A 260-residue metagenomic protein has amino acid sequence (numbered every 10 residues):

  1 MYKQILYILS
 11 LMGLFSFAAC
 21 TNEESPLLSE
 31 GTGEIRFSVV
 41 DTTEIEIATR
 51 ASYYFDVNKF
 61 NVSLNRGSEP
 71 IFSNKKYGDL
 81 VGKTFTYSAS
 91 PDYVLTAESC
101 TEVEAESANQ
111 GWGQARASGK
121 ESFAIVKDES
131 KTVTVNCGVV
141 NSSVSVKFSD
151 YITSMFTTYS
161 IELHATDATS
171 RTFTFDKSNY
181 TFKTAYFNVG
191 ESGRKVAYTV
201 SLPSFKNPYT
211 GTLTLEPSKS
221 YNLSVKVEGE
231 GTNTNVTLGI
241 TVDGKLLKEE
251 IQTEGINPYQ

Functional and structural regions predicted by a protein language model:
M1-A19: Sec-dependent bacterial lipoprotein signal peptides
C20-N74, D79-Q260: Extracytoplasmic cysteine-anchoring/structural motifs
